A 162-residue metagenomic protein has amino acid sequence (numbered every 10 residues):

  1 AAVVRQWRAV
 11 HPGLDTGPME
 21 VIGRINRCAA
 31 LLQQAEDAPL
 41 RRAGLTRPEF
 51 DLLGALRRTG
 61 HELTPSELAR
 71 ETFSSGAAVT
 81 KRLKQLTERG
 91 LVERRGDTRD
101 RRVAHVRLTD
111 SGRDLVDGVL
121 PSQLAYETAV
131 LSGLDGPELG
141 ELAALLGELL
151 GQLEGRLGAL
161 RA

Functional and structural regions predicted by a protein language model:
A1-A43: N-terminal leader segment of winged-helix/HTH proteins
A1-G13, P137-A162: C-terminal regulatory/oligomerization modules of transcriptional regulators
E49-L53: Short alpha-helical "packing" element that flanks the helix-turn-helix/winged-helix DNA-binding module
T59-T64: Short capping segments at the starts of secondary-structure elements
E67-A69: A short acidic, leucine-rich amphipathic alpha-helix
S75-A78: Helix-turn-helix DNA-binding motif, specifically the short coil turn and the N-cap/start of the second
K84-A144: Charged, amphipathic alpha-helical coiled-coil/dimerization segments
